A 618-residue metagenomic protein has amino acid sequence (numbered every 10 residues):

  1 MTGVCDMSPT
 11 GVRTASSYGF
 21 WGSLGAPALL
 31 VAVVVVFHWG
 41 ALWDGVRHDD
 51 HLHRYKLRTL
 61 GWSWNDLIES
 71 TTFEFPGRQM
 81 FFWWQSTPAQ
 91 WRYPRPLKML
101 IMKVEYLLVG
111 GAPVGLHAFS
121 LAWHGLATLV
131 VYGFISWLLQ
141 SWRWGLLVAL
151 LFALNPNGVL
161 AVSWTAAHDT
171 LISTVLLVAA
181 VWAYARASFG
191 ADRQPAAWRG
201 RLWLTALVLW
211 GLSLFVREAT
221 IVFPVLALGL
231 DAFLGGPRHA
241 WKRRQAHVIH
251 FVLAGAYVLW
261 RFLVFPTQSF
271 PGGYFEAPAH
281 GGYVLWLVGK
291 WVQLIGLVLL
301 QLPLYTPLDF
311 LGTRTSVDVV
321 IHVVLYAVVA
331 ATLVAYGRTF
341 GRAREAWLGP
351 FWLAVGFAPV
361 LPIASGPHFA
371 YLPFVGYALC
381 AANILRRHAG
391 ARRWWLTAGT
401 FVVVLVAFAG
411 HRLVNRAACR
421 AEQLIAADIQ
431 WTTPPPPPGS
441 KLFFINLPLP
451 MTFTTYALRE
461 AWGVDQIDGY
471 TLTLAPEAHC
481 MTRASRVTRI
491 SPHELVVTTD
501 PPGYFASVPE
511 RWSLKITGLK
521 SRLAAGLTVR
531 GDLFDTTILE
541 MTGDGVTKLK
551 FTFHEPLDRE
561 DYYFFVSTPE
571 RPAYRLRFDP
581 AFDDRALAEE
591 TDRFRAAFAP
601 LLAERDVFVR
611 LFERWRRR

Functional and structural regions predicted by a protein language model:
T2-W462, I467, F534: Polytopic membrane enzymes that build or remodel cell-surface glycoconjugates and lipids
D50-R58, L67-S70, F82, R314-V323 (+3 more regions): Intrinsically disordered, polar/acidic, low-complexity terminal segments
